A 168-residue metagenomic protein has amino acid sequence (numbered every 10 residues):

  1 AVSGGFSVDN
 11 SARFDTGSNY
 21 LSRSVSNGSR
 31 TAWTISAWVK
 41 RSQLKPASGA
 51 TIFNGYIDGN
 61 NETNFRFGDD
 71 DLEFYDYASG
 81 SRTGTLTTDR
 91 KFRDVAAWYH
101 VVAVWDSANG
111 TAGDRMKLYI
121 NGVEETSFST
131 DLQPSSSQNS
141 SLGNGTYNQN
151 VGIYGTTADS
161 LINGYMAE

Functional and structural regions predicted by a protein language model:
A1-T31, D71, A78-T83, N144-V151: Low-complexity, glycine/proline/serine-rich flexible segments
F6-D9, W33-Q43, K117-N121, V151-G152 (+1 more regions): Extracellular, beta-strand-rich glycan-interacting domains
G17-Y75, N109-A112: Extracellular glycan-recognition modules
R23-V25, T87-R93, N139: Beta-strand-rich interaction surfaces with strong enrichment in secreted/lumenal proteins
A37, A96-S107, L118: Short tryptophan-centered beta-strand motifs in secreted/extracellular beta-sheet-rich domains of glycan-recognition
Y75-H100, T156: Short, aromatic/His-centered strand-loop micro-motif at the edge of beta-sheets
E124-E125: Short hydrophobic beta-strand segments in globular cytosolic domains
F128-Y165: Flexible glycan-contacting loops in extracellular carbohydrate-active proteins
